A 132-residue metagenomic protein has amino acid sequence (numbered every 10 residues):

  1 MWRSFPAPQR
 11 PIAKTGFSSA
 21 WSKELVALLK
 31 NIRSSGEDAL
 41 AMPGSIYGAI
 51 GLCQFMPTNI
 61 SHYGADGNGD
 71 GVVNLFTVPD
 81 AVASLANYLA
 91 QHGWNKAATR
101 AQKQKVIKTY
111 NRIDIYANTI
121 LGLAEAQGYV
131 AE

Functional and structural regions predicted by a protein language model:
M1-E132: Catalytic glycan-binding domains that act on GlcNAc-containing polysaccharides
